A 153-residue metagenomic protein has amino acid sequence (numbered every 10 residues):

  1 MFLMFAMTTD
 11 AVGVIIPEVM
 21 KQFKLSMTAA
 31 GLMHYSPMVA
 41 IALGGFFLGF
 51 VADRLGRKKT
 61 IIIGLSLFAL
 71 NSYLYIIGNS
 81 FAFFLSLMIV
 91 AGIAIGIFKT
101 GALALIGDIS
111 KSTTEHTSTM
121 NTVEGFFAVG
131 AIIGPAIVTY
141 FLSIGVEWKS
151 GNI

Functional and structural regions predicted by a protein language model:
M1-F2, A6, S72, S80-G92: Helical-face signature of the major facilitator-like transporter fold
M1-M27, K99, L103: Extracytoplasmic
D10, P37-F46, I132: Residue-level signature of mid-helix packing/kink "hotspots" within the transmembrane helices of 12-pass Major
I16, S26-H34, H116, M120: Juxtamembrane helix-start elements in MFS-like secondary transporters
L43-A82: Conserved MFS/SLC helix-loop-helix module at the cytosolic interface between two early adjacent transmembrane helices
F83, T122-I153: Helix-loop-helix hairpin linking two adjacent transmembrane segments in secondary transporters
L87-G125: Cytoplasmic helix-loop-helix junction between adjacent transmembrane helices in 12-TM secondary transporters
